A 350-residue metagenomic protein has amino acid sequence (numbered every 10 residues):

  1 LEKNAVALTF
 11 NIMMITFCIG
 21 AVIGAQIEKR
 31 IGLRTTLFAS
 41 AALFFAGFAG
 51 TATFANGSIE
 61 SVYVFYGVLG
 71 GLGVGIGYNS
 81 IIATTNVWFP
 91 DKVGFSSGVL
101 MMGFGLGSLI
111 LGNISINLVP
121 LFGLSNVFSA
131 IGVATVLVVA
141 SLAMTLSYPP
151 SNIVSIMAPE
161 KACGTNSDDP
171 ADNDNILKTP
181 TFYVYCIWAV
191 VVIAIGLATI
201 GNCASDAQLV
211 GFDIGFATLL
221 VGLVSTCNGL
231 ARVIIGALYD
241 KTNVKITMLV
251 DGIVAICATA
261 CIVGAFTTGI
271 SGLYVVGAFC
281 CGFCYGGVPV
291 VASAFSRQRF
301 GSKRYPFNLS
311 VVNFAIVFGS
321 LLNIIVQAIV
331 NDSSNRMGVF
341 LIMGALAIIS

Functional and structural regions predicted by a protein language model:
G20-L33, R232-N243, N331: Helix-to-loop junctions at the C-terminal end of transmembrane segments in multipass secondary transporters
A42-N56, V254-T267: C-terminal ends and interior cores of transmembrane alpha-helices in multi-pass membrane transporters/permeases
I59-I76, V190, L273-G286: Hydrophobic core of transmembrane alpha-helices in multi-pass small-molecule transporters, especially MFS/SLC-type
G75-F89, S96-S97, G287-F300: Intracellular juxtamembrane helix-capping segments at the cytosolic ends of symmetry-related transmembrane helices
V99, S108, Y285, R299-D332: A late C-terminal transmembrane helix in Major Facilitator Superfamily
F104-S151: Helix-loop-helix hairpin linking two adjacent transmembrane segments in secondary transporters
D174-I235, N323: Extracytoplasmic gate region of multi-pass secondary transporters
I195, V210-F212, F216, G222-N228 (+2 more regions): C-terminal transmembrane helical hairpin of 12-TM major facilitator-type secondary transporters
